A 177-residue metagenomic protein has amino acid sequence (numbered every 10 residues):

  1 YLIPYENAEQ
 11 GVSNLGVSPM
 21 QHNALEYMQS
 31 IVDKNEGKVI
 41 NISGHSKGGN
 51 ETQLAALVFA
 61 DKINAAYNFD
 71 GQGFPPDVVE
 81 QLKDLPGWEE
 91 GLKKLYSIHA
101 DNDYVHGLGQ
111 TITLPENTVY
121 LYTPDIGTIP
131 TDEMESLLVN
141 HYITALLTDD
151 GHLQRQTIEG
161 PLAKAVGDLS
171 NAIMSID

Functional and structural regions predicted by a protein language model:
Y1-L2, G48, G73-F74: Short, solvent-exposed loop/turn segments at secondary-structure junctions
Y1-N41, V58-A65: A conserved cap/lid and substrate-binding interface adjacent to the catalytic center of lipid-processing enzymes
Q29-V39, L57-D177: Serine hydrolase/lipase
S43-G48, T52: Gly/Ala-rich beta-loop-alpha elbow adjacent to hydrolase catalytic centers
